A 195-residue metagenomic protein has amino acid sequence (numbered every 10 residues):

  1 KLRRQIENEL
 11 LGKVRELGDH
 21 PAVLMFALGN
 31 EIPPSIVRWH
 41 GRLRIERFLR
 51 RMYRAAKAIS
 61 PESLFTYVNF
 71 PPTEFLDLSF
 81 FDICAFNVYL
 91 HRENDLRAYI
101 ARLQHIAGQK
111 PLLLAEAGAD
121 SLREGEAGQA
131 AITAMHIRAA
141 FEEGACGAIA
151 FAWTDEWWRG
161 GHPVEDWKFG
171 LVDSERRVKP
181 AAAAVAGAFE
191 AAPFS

Functional and structural regions predicted by a protein language model:
K1-R15, R47-R50: Active-site-adjacent "subsite" loops/lids of carbohydrate-active enzymes
K1-R3, P34-R38, G160-K168: Surface-exposed, active-site-proximal loop segments in enzymatic domains
E9-R42, T66, P71-P72, A152: Active-site groove signature of glycoside hydrolases
L24, C146-G147: Short acidic/polar active-site loop segments enriched in Thr and Asp
R38, L43-E143, G170-D173: Extracellular glycoside hydrolase catalytic/binding regions
L113-A115, G147-A152: Conserved active-site loop/cleft motifs that coordinate metal ions or position small ligands
F151-S195: Aromatic-rich peripheral "rim/lid" segments of glycoside hydrolase catalytic domains that contact and position glycan
